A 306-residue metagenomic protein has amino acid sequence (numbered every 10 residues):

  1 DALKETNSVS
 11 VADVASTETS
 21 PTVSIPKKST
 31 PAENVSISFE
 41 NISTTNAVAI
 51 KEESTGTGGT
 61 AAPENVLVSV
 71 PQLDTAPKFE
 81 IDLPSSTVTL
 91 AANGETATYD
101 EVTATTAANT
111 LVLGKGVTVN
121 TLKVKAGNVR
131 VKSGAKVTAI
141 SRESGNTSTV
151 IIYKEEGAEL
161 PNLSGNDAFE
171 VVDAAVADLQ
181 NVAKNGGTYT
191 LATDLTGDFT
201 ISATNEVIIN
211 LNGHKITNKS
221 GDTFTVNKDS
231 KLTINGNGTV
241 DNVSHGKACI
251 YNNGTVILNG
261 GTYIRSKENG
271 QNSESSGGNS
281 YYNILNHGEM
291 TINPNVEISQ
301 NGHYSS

Functional and structural regions predicted by a protein language model:
A2-S8, A168-T196: Acidic Gly/Asp/Thr-rich repetitive segments characteristic of extracellular carbohydrate-active and adhesion proteins
L3-E18, K28-P31, I37-T45, G59-A61 (+11 more regions): Beta-strand-rich solenoid/repeat architectures in extracellular/passenger domains of polysaccharide-targeting enzymes
A12, I37, V68, L111 (+3 more regions): Extracellular beta-strand repeat scaffolds in secreted/surface proteins
V23-T30, T196-I208, I216-N235, N242-V256 (+1 more regions): Extracellular beta-strand-rich solenoid/capping regions of secreted or surface-exposed proteins that bind or remodel
K28, E53, S85, N93 (+12 more regions): Tight coil/turn sites that cap or link beta-strands
N128-V171, S306: Leucine-rich solenoid repeat scaffolds
